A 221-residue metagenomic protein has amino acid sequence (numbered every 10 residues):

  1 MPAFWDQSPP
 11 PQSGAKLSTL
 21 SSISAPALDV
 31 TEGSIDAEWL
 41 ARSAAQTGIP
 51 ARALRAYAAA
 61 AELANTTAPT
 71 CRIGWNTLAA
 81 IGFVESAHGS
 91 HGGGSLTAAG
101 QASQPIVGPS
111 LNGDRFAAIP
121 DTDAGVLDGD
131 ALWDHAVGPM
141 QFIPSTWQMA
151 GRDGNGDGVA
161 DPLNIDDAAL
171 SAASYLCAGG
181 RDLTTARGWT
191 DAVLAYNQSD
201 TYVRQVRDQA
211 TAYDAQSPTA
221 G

Functional and structural regions predicted by a protein language model:
P2-N65: N-terminal export signals and maturation junctions of secreted/periplasmic proteins
A37-G221: Catalytic glycan-binding domains that act on GlcNAc-containing polysaccharides
